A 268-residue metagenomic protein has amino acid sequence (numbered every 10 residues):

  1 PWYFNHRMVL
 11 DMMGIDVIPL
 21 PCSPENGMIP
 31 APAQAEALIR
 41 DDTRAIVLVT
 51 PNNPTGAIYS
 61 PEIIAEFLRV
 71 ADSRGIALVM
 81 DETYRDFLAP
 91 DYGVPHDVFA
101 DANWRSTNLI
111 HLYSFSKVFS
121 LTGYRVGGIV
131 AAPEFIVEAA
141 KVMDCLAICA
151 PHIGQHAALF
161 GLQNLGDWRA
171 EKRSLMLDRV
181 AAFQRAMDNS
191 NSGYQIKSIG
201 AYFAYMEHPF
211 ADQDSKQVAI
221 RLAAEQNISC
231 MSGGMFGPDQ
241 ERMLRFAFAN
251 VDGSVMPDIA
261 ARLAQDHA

Functional and structural regions predicted by a protein language model:
P1-I15: Substrate-binding/gating loop at the entrance of the active-site cleft, primarily in PLP-dependent aminotransferase-like
M13, S73-R74, Q226: Helix C-cap/helix->beta junction micro-motif
I18, C22-V94: Active-site phosphate-binding strand-loop segment of PLP-dependent enzymes
A37, R221-C230, F236-A268: PLP-dependent enzyme catalytic core of the Aspartate aminotransferase-like
A102-L177, A181-A186, H267: Conserved core segment of the aminotransferase class I/II
L159, L175-Q184, Q195-H208, Q240: Conserved glycine-rich beta-strand-loop-beta hairpin in the small C-terminal domain of fold type I
Q184, S192-Q195, S229-G234: A short linear hydrophobic-aromatic micro-motif
